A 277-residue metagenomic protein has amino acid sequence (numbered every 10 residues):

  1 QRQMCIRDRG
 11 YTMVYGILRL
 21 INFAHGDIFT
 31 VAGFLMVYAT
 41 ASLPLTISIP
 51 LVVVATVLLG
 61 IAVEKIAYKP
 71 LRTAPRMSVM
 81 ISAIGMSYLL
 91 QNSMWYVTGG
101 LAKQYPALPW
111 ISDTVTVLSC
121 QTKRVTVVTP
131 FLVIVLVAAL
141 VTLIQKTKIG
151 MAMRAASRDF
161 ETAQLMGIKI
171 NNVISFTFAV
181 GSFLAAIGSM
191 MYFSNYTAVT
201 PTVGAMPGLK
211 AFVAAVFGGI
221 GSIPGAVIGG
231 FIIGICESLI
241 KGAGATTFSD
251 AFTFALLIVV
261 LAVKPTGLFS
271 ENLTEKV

Functional and structural regions predicted by a protein language model:
Q1-D8: Conserved small/polar residues in nucleotide/adenosyl-binding loops
Q3, Q121-V199, I223, I228: Helix-loop-helix "hairpin" substructures at the membrane interface of multi-pass membrane proteins
G10-Y11, I21-A41, L59, V63 (+6 more regions): Hydrophobic alpha-helical segments within and immediately flanking transmembrane helices of multi-pass membrane proteins
Y11-G33, T73-S78, I149-A152, I170 (+5 more regions): Short, non-helical or kinked segments that cap or interrupt transmembrane helices
G33-Y38, V53-L59, M86-M94, L132-V141 (+4 more regions): Hydrophobic core segments of alpha-helical transmembrane domains in multi-pass membrane transport and ion-translocation
L43-V54, S175-A185, Y192-A255: Transmembrane alpha-helical segments in multi-pass inner-membrane proteins
P44-M86, S93, I228-I233, K264: Alpha-helical transmembrane segments within multi-pass membrane transporters and channels
P70-K146, V173, T197, L239 (+4 more regions): Transmembrane helix-bundle core of multi-pass membrane transporters and related energy-transducing complexes
